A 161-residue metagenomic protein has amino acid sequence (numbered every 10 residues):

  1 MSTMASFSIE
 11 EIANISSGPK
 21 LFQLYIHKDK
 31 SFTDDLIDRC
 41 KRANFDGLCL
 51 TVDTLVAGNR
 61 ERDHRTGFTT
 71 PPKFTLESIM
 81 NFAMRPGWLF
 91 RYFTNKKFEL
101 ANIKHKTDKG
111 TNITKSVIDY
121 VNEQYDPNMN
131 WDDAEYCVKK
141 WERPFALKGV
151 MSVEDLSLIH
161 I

Functional and structural regions predicted by a protein language model:
M1-S157: Active-site entrance/lid segments in N-terminal catalytic domains of soluble metabolic enzymes
I159-I161: Conserved small/polar residues in nucleotide/adenosyl-binding loops
